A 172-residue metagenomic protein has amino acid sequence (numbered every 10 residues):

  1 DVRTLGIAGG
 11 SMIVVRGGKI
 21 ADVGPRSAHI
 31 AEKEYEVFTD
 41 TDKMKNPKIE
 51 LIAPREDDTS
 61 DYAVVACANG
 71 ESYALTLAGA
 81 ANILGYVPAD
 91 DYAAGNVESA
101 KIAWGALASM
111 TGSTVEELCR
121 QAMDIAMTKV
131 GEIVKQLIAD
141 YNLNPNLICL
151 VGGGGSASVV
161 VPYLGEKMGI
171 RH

Functional and structural regions predicted by a protein language model:
D1-H172: N-terminally biased helix-coil "hinge/interface" segments that flank
